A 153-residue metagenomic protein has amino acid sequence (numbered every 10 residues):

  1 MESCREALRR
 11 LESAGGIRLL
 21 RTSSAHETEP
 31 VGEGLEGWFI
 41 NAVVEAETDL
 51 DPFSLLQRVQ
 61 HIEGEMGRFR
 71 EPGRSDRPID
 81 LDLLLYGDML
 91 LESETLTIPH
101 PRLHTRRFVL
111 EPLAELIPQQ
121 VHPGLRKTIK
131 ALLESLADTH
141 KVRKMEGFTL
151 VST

Functional and structural regions predicted by a protein language model:
M1-I17, T22-E27: N-terminal beta1-alpha1 ligand-phosphate binding loop
M1-R9, E45-E47, E71-G73, F148: A broad, low-specificity signal for short, low-complexity segments enriched in glycine/proline and polar/charged
R21-T48: Short, charge-patterned binding micro-sites
V31-W38, L50-T153: Flexible, gly/pro- and Lys/Arg-enriched active-site loops
